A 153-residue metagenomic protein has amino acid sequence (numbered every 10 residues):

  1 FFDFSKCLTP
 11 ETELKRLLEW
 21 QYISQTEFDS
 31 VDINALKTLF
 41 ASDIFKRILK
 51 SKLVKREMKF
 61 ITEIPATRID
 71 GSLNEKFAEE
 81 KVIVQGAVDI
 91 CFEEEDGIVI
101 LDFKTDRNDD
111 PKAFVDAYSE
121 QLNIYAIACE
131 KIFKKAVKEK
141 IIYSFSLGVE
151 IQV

Functional and structural regions predicted by a protein language model:
F1-L73, I151: A non-catalytic, helix-rich entry segment at domain boundaries
T67-V153: Mg2+/Mn2+-dependent nuclease catalytic core
